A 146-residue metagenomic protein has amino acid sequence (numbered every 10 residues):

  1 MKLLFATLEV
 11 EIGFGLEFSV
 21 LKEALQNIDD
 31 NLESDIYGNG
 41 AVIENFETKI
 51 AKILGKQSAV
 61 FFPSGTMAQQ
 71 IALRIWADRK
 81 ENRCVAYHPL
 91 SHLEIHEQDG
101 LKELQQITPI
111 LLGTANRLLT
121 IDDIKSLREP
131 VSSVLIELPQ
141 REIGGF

Functional and structural regions predicted by a protein language model:
K2-L8: Pyridoxal 5′-phosphate
E11-G65, D78, P89-I95, G100-K102: Conserved N-terminal alpha-helix of the aminotransferase class I/II PLP-enzyme fold
P63, Y87-H88, L135-P139: Short beta-strand segments
T66-A68, R117-L118: Short acidic loop-to-helix transition motifs that present clustered carboxylates
A68-W76: Buried hydrophobic packing segments
D78-C84: Phosphate-handling active-site elements
E103-F146: PLP-dependent aminotransferase-class I/II
